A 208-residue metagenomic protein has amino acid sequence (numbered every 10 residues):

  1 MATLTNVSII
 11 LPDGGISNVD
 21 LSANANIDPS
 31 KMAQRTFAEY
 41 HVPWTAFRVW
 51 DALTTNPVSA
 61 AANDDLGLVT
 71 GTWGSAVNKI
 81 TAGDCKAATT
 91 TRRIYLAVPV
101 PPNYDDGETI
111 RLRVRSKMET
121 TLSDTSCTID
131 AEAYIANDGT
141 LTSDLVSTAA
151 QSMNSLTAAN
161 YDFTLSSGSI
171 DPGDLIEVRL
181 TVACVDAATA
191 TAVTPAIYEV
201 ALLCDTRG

Functional and structural regions predicted by a protein language model:
M1-E39: Fibrous stalk/shaft segments of extracellular and virion attachment machinery
Q34-A88: N-terminal leader/pro-regions and domain N-caps
G83, A88-T89, A183-G208: Proprotein-processing/basic-patch segments
C85-E108: Short beta-strands within extracellular/lumenal beta-sheet-rich domains
P102-G107, K117-S126, N137-G139, A187-T189: Extended, low-complexity, turn-rich repeat/linker tracts enriched in Gly/Pro/Ser/Thr and Asp/Glu that occur
R115-T120, D130-G139, L203, R207: Short edge-strand/loop segments of extracellular domains
D138-D171: Extracellular carbohydrate recognition and processing domains and analogous Trp-centered ligand-binding platforms
Y161-A187: Cysteine-clustered segments with highest specificity for TGF-beta superfamily mature ligands
